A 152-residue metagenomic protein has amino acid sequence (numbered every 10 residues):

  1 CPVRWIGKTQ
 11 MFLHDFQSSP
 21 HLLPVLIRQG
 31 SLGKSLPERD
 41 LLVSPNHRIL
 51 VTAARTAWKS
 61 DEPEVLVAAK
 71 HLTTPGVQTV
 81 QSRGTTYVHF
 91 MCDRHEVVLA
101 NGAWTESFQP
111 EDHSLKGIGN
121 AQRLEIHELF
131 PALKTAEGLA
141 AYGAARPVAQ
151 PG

Functional and structural regions predicted by a protein language model:
C1-L124: Long beta-strand-rich cores associated with HINT superfamily self-processing modules
I118-G152: Solvent-exposed adhesion/ligand-recognition segments of exported proteins
